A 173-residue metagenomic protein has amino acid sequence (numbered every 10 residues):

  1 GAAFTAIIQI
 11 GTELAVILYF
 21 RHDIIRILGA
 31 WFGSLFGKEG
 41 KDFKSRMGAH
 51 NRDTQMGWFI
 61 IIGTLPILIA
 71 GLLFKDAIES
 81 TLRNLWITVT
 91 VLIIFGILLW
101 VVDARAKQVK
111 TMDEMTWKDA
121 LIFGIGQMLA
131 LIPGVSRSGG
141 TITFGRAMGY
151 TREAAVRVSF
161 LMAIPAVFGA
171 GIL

Functional and structural regions predicted by a protein language model:
G1-L173: Multi-pass membrane proteins that catalyze or facilitate reactions on polyprenyl-/lipid-phosphate substrates and their
